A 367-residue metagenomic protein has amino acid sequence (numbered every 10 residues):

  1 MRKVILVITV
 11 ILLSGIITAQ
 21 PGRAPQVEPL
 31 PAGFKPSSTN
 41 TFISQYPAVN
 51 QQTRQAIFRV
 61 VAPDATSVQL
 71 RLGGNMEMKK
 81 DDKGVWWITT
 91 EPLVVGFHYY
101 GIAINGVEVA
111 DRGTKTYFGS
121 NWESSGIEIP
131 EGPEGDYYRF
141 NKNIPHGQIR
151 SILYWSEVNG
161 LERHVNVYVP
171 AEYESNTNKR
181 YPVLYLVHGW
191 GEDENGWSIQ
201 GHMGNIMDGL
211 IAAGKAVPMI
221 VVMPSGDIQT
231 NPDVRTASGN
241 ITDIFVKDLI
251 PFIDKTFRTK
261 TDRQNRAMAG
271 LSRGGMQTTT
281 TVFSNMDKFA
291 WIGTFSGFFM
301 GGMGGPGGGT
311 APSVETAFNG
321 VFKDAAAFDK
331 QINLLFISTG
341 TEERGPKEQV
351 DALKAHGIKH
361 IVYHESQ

Functional and structural regions predicted by a protein language model:
M1-V4, Q20: Positively charged n-region of N-terminal signal peptides that target proteins for export
V4-I5, T339: Residue-level detector of intrinsically disordered/flexible regions characterized by low predicted structural confidence
V7-G15: Bacterial N-terminal signal peptides
G15-I16, G201: Residues in and immediately flanking transmembrane alpha helices
P21-P25, P29-S38, S44, N50-Q69 (+2 more regions): Non-catalytic cap/lid and distal C-terminal segments of serine-dependent acyl enzymes
